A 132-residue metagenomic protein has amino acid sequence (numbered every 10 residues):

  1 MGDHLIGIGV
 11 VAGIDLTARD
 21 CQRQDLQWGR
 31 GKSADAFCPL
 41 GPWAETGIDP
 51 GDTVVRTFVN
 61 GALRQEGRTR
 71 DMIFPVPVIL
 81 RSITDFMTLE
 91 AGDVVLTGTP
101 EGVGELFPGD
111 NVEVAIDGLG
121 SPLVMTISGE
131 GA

Functional and structural regions predicted by a protein language model:
M1-G7: N-terminal accessory regions of nucleic-acid-interacting proteins
I14: Active-site beta-loop-alpha substructure in enzyme catalytic cores, prototypically the cysteine-centered nucleophile
T17-A132: Catalytic-pocket segment enriched in acidic/His residues
